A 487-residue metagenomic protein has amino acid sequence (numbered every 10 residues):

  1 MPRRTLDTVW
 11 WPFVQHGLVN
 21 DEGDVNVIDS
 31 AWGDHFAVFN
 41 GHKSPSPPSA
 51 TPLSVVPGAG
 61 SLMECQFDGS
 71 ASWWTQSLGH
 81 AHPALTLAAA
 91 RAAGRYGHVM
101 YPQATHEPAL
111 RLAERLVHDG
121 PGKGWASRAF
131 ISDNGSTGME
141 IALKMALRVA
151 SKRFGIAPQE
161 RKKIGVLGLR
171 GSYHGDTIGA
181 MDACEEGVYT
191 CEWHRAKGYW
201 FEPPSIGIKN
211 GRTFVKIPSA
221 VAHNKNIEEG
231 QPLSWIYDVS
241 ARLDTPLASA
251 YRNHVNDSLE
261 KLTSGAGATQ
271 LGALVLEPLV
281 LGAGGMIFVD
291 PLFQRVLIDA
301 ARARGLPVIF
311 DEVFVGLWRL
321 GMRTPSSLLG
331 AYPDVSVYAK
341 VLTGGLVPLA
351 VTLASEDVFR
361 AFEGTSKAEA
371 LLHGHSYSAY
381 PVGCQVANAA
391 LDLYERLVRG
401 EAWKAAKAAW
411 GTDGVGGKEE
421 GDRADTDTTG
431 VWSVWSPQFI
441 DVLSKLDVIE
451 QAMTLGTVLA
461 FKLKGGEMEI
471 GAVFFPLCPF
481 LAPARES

Functional and structural regions predicted by a protein language model:
M1-S487: Conserved N-terminal phosphate-binding loop of PLP-dependent enzymes in the Aspartate aminotransferase
